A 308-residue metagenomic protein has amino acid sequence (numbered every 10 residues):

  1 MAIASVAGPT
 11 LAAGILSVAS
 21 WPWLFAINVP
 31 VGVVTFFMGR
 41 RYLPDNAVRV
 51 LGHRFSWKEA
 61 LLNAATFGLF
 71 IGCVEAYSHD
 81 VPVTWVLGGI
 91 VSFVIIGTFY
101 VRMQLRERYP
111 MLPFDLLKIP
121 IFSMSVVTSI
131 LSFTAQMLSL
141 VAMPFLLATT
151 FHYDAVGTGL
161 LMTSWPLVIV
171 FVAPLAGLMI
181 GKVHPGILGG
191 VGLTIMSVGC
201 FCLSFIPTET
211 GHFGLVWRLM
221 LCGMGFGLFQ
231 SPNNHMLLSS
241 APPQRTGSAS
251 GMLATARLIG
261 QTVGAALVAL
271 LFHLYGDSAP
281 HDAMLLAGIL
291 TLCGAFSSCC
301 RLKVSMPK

Functional and structural regions predicted by a protein language model:
M1-A2, M103, F133-T134: A generic secondary-structure micro-motif detector that highlights 1-2 residue hydrophobic/ambivalent hotspots embedded
M1-K58, P243: Helix-loop-helix hairpins in multi-pass membrane proteins, especially solute transporters
A2-S17, Y42-P44, A65-A76, L140-P144 (+1 more regions): Membrane-embedded alpha-helical segments in integral membrane proteins
G8, P30, T66-F67, P185 (+1 more regions): ATP/adenylate-binding site constellation spanning eukaryotic-like Ser/Thr protein kinases, ABC-transporter
V18-A19, I27, T35, T84-G89 (+2 more regions): 12-transmembrane solute porter fold
V29-V48, A64-A76, S92-E107, G294-L302: C-terminal membrane-cytosol helix-exit motif in multi-pass small-molecule transporters
F36-F67, L105-P120, G181, Q244 (+1 more regions): Flexible interhelical linker loops that connect adjacent transmembrane helices in multi-pass membrane transporters
A47-L51, A76-P82, T208-E209: Membrane-interface helix caps and helix-loop-helix hairpins in membrane proteins
